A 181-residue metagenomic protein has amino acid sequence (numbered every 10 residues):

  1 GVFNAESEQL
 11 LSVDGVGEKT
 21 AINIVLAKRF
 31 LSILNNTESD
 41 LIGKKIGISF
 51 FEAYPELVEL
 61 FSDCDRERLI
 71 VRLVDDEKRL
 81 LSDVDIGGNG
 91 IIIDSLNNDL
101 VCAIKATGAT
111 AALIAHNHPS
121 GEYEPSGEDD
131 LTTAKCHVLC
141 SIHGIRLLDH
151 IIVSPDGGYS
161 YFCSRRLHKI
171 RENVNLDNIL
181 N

Functional and structural regions predicted by a protein language model:
G1-V13: A short amphipathic alpha-helix within small helical-bundle interaction modules
N35-E52: Long, charged amphipathic helices and adjacent flexible linkers at domain junctions
Y54-T107: Histidine/lysine/aspartate-rich catalytic loop segments that bind and position anionic ligands
I91-I92, A134-N181: Divalent-metal-activated hydrolytic enzyme cores
L96-N98, G127-K135: Charged helix-capping and loop-helix junction motifs
A112-H118: Short beta-strands and strand-loop turn motifs
S120-E124: Short, solvent-exposed loop/turn segments at secondary-structure junctions
